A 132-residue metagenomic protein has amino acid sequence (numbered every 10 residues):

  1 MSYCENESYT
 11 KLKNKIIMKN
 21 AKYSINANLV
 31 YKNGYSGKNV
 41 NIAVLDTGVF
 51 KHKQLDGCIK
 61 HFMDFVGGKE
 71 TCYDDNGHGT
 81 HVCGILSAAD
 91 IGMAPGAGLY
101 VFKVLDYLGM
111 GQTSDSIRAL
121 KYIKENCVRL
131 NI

Functional and structural regions predicted by a protein language model:
M1-N41, K53-Q54: Protease zymogen maturation seam
E5-Y9, K121-I132: Short acidic, glycine-rich surface-loop motifs adjacent to enzyme active sites
L29-A43, V49-H61, K69-S114, L130-N131: Subtilisin-like serine protease catalytic core
C83, I117-K124: Predominant activation on well-ordered alpha-helical scaffold segments within soluble catalytic domains
